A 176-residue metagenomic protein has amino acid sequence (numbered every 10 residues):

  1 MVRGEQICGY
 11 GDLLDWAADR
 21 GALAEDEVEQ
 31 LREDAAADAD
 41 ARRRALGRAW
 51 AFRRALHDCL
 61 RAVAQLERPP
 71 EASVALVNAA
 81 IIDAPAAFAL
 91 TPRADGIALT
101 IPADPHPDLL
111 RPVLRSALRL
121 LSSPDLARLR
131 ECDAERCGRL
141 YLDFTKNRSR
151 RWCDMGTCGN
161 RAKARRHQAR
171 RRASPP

Functional and structural regions predicted by a protein language model:
M1-E131, G138, P176: Short helix-coil boundary/hinge micro-motifs
D125-E131, Y141-S149, R165: Short conserved catalytic/interaction loops centered on acidic-Pro-aromatic/His motifs
E131-R136, M155-T157: Short, cysteine/histidine-rich loop/knuckle motifs that typically chelate Zn2+
R148-G159: Cysteine-rich micro-motifs
T157-S174: Basic DNA-binding region of bZIP-type proteins
